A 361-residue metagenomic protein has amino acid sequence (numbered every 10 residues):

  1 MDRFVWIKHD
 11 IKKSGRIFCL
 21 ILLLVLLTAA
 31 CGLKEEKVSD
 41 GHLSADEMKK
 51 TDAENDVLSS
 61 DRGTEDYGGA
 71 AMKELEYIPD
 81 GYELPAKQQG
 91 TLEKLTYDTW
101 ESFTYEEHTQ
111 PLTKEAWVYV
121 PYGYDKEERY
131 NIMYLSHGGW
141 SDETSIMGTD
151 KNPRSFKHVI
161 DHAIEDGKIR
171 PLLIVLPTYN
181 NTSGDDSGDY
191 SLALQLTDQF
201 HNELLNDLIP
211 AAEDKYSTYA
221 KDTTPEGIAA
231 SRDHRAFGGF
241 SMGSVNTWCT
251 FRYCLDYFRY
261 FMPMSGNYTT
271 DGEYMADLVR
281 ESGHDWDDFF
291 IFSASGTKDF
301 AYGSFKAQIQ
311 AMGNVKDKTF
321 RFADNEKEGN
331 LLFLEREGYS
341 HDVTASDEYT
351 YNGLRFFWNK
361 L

Functional and structural regions predicted by a protein language model:
M1-K13: N-terminal secretory signal peptides that target proteins for export/translocation
K12-L24: Sec-dependent N-terminal signal peptides
V25-L26, K49: Generic signature of intrinsically disordered, low-complexity, basic-rich segments and short cationic peptides
T28-A30: C-terminal motif of bacterial Sec signal peptides marking the signal peptidase cleavage site
E35-L361: Non-catalytic cap/lid and distal C-terminal segments of serine-dependent acyl enzymes
